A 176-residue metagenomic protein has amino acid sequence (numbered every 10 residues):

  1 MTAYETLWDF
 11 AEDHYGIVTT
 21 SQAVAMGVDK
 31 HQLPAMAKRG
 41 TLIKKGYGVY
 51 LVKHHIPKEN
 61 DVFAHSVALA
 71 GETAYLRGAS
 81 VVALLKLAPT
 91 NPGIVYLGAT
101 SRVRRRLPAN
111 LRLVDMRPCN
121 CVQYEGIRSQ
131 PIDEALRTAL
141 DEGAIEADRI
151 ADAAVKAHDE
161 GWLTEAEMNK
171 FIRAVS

Functional and structural regions predicted by a protein language model:
T2-Y4, E12-S21, D29-S176: Short gly/ser-rich loop at a beta-strand->alpha-helix junction or flexible surface loop bordering the NTP-binding
V24: The alpha-helix within a helix-turn-helix
